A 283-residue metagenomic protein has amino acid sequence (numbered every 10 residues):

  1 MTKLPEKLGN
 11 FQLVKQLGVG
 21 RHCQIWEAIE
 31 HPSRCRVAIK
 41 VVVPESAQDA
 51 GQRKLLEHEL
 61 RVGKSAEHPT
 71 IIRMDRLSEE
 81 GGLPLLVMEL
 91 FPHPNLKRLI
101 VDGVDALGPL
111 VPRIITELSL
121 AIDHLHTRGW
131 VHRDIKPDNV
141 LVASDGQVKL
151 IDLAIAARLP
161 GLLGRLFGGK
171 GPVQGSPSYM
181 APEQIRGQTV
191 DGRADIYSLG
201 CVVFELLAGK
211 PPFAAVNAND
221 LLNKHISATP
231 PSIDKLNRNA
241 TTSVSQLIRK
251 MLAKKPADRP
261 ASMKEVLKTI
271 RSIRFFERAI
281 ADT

Functional and structural regions predicted by a protein language model:
V43-S65: AlphaC helix of the eukaryotic protein kinase fold
L77: Activation-segment/catalytic-loop signature of the eukaryotic protein kinase fold
G81-N95, L99: Conserved short submotifs of the Hanks-type protein kinase catalytic core that shape the nucleotide-binding pocket
I114-I115: Activation segment signature within eukaryotic-like protein kinase domains
L120-W130: Protein kinase catalytic-loop region centered on the HRD/HxD motif
A208-P211: Structural helix C-cap motif within protein kinase domains
